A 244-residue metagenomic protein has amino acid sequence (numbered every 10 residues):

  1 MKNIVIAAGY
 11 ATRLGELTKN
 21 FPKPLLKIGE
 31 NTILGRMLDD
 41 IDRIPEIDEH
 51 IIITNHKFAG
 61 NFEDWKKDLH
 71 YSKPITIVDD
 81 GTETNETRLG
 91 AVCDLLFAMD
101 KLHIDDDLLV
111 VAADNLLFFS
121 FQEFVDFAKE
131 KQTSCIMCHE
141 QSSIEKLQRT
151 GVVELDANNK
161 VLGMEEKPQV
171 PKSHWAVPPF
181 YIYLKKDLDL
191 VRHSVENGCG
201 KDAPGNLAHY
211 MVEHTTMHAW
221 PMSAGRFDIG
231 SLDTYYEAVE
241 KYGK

Functional and structural regions predicted by a protein language model:
K2-V5, R13, K27, N31-V110: Conserved N-terminal catalytic core of the sugar/cofactor nucleotidyltransferase
L25, V153-L155, A219: A structural signal for short hydrophobic beta-strand segments in well-ordered beta-sheet cores
N61, C93-F97, E123, N206-L207 (+1 more regions): Alpha-helical elements of Rossmann-like donor-binding domains used by nucleotide-donor carbohydrate transfer enzymes
A113-L116: The conserved acidic donor/metal-binding loop of glycosyltransferases
F119-L147: Conserved donor-nucleotide/metal-binding helix-loop-beta segment in metal-dependent transferases, i.e., the alpha-helix
V125-D126, K160-D228, L232-K244: Catalytic-core segments of class I nucleotidyltransferases/pyrophosphorylases that form NMP-activated intermediates
E145-L162: Conserved catalytic core of nucleotide-sugar-dependent glycosyltransferases
